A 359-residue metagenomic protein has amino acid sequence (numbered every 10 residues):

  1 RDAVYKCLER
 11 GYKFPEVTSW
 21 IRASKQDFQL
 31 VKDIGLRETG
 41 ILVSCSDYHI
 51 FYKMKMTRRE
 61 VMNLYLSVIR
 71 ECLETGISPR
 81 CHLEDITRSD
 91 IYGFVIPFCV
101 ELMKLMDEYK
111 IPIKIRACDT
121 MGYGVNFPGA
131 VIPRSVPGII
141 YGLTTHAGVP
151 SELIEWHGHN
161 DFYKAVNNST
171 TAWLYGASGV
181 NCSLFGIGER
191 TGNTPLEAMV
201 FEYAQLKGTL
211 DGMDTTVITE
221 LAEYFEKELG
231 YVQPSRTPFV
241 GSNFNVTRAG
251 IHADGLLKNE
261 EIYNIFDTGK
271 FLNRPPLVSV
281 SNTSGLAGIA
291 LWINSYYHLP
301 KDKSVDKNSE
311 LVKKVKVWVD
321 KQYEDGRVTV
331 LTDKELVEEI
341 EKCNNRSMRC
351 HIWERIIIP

Functional and structural regions predicted by a protein language model:
R1-K25, V280, S284, A290: N-terminal capping/small domains of soluble enzymes
V4-R10, K25-P150, T170-Y175: Alpha/beta enzyme core
L8-Y12, G35, T39, V43 (+10 more regions): Structural signal for hydrophobic packing residues in well-ordered secondary-structure cores of soluble enzyme domains
Y12-S19, G76-S78, A147-N160: Short beta-strand/loop segments at the ligand-binding rim of alpha/beta enzyme cores
V17, I21, R58, R88 (+10 more regions): Hydrophobic alpha-helical scaffolding
S19, I41, C81, R116-A117 (+2 more regions): General beta-strand structural signal in soluble alpha/beta enzymes
M121-I265: Catalytic alpha/beta core domains of metabolic enzymes, predominantly
T209-P359: A mid-to-C-terminal "edge-of-domain" accessory segment
